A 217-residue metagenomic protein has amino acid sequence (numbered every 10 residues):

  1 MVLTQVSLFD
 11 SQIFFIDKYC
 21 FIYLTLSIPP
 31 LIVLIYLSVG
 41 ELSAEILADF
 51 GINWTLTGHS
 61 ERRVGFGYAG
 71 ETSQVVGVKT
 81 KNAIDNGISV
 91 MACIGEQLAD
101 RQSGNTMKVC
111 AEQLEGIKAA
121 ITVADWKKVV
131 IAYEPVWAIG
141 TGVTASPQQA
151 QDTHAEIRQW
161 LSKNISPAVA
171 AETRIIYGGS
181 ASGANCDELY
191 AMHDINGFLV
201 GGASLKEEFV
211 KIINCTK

Functional and structural regions predicted by a protein language model:
M1-S7, K18, T25-K217: Active-site loop-to-helix "anion-binding N-cap" substructures in soluble metabolic enzymes
